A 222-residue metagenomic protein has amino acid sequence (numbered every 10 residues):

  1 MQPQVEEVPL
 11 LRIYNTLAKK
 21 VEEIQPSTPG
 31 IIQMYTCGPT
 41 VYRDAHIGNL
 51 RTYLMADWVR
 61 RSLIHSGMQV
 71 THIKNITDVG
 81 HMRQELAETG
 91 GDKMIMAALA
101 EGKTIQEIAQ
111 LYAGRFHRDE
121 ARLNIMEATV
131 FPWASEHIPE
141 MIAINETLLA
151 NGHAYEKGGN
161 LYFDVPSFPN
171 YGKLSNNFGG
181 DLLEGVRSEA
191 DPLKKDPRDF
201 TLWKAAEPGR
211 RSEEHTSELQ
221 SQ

Functional and structural regions predicted by a protein language model:
M1-S217: NTP-dependent nucleotidyl-transfer catalytic core
E218-Q222: Short "domain-exit" segments at the C-terminal end of structured domains
